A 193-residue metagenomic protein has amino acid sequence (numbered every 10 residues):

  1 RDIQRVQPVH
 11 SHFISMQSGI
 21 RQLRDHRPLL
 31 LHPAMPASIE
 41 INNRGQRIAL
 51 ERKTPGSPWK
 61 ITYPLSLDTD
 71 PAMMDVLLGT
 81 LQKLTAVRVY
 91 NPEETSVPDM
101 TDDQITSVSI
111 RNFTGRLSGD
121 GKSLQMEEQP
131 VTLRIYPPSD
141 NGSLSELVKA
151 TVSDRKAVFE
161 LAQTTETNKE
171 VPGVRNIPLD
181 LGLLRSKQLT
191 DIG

Functional and structural regions predicted by a protein language model:
R1-G193: A short-motif feature that recognizes glycine-rich, charge-decorated loops that bind or process nucleotide phosphates
